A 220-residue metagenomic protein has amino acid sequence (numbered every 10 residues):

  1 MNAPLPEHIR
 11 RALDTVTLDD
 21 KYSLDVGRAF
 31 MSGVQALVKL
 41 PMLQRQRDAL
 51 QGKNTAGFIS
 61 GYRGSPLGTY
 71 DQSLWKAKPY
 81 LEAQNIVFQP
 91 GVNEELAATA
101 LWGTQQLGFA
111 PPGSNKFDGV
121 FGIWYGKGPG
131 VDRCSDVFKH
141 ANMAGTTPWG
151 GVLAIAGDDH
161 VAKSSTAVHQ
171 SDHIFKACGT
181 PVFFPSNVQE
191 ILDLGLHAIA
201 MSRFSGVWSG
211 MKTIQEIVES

Functional and structural regions predicted by a protein language model:
N2-V188, D193, I214-I217: Thiamine diphosphate
R203-G206, G210-S220: Terminal amphipathic helices with adjacent charged low-complexity linkers/tails
